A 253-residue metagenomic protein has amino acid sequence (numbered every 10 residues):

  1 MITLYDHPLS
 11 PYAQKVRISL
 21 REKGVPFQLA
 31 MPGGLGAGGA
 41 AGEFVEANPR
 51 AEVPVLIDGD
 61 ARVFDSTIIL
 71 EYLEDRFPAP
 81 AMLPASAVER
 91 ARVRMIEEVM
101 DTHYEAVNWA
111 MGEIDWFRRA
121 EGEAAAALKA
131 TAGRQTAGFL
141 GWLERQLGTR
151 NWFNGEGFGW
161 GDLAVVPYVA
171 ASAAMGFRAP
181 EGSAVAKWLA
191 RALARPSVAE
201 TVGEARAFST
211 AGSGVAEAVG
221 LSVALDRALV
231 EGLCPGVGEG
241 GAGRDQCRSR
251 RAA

Functional and structural regions predicted by a protein language model:
M1-A130, G232-A253: GST-like domain detector, emphasizing the conserved glutathione-binding G-site in the N-terminal thioredoxin-like
A30, S66, G182, V202-G203: Residue-level detector of family-conserved "landmark" positions at structurally sensitive sites
G33, W160, A205-F208: Short, solvent-exposed turn/loop segments enriched in Gly/Ser/Thr/Pro and often Arg
G38-A40, R191, A211-G212: Short Asp/Glu-rich motifs
M82, A199-T201: Acidic/polar loop patches that form or flank catalytic/metal-binding clefts of enzymes that bind anionic ligands
R92-M95, K187, E200: Short, solvent-exposed alpha-helical surface patches in well-structured domains
M100-P196, G203, A253: GST-like fold's C-terminal all-alpha helical module
A205-A252: Acidic/histidine-enriched, glycine/proline-rich intrinsically disordered or flexible terminal extensions
